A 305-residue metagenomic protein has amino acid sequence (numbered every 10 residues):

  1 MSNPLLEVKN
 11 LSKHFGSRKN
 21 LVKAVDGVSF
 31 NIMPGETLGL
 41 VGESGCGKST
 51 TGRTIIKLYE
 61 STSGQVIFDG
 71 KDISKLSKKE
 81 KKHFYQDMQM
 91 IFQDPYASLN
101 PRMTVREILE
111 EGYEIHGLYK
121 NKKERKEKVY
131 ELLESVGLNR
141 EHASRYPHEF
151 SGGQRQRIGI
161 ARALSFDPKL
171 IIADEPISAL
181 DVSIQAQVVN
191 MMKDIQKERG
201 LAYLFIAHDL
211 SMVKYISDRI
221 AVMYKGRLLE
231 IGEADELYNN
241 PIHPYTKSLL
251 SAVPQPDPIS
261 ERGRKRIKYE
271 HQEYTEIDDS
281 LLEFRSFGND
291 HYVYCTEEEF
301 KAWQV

Functional and structural regions predicted by a protein language model:
P4, A234-V305: Charged, flexible cofactor/metal-binding loops and thiol motifs
I56: Helix-to-loop junction immediately C-terminal to a conserved catalytic motif
G64-D72: Conserved ABC transporter NBD signature motif
D72, Y113, G117, K123-E141 (+1 more regions): Conserved ABC ATPase "signature" region
Y146-F150, Q154: Conserved ABC ATPase signature
S165-K169: A short, proline-enriched helix->beta-strand linker immediately N-terminal to the Walker B motif in ABC-type P-loop
